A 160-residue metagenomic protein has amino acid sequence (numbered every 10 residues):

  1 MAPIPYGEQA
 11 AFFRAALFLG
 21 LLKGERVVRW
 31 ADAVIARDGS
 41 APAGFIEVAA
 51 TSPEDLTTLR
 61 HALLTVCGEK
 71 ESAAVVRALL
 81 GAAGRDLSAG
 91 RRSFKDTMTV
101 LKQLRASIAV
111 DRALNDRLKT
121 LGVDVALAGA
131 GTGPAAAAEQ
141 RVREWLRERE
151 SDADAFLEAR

Functional and structural regions predicted by a protein language model:
M1-R160: Acidic, Ser/Pro/Thr-rich low-complexity regulatory regions and the short amphipathic helical interaction modules they
